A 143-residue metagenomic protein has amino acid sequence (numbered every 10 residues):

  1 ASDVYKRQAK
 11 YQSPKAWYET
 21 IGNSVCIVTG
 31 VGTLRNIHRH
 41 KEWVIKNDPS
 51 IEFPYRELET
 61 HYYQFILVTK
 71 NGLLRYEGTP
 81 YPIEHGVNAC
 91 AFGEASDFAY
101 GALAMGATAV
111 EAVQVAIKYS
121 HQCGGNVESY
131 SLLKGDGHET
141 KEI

Functional and structural regions predicted by a protein language model:
S2, Y63-V68, N126-L133: Short beta-strand scaffold segments in enzyme catalytic cores
S2-Y63, K70-N71, T79-V110: Conserved short S/T/G-enriched processing/targeting/catalytic segments and their helical context
T20, V28-G30, Y76, Q122-C123 (+1 more regions): Intrinsically disordered, low-complexity segments enriched in small/polar residues
T60, K134, K141-I143: Patatin-like phospholipase
R75-T79, K141-I143: Short amphipathic beta-strand/extended segments with alternating polar/hydrophobic composition
V115-E139: C-terminal binding/interaction regions
